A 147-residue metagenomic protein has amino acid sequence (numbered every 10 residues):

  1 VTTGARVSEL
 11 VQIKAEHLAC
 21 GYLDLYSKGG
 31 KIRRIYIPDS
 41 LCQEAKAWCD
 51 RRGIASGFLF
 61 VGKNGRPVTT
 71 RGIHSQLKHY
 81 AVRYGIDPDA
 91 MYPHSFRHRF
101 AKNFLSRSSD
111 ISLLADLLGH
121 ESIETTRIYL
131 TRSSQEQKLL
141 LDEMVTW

Functional and structural regions predicted by a protein language model:
T2, R97-H120, I128: C-terminal catalytic core of tyrosine-transesterase DNA break-rejoin enzymes
T3-A47: Conserved tyrosine-mediated DNA breakage-rejoining catalytic core shared by Y-recombinases
R6, D87, E121-E124: Short coil/turn motifs that cap or connect alpha-helices
L10, I37, A81, L114-H120 (+1 more regions): Structured catalytic cores of enzymes that bind and process phosphorylated ligands/cofactors
G29, L118, I123-E143: Catalytic-site neighborhood detector that most strongly recognizes the C-terminal catalytic loop/helix of tyrosine
I35-S40, K46, T131-W147: DNA/chromatin major-groove-contacting recognition/catalytic segments
P38-D87: Active-site/catalytic core of tyrosine-dependent DNA strand-transfer enzymes
A90-H94, H98: Catalytic tyrosine of NAD(P)H-dependent dehydrogenase/reductases that use a Tyr as the general acid/base
